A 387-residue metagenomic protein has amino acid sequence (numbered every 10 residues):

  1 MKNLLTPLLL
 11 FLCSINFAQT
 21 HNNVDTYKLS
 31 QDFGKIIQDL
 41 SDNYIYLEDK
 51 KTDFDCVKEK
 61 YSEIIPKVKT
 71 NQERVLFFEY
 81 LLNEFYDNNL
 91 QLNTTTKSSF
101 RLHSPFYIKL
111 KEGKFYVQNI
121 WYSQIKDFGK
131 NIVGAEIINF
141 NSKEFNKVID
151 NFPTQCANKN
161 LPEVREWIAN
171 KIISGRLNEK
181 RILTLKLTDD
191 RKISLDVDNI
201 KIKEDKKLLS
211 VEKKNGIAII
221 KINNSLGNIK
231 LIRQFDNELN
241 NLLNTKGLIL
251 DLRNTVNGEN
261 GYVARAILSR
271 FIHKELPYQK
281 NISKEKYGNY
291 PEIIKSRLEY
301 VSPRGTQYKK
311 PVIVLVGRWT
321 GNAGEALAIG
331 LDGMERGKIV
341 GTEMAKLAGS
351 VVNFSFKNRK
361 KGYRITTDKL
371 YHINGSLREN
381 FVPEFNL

Functional and structural regions predicted by a protein language model:
M1-N22, I36: Bacterial Sec-dependent N-terminal signal peptides
A18-G247, N254-G258, P277, V352-F354 (+2 more regions): Flexible, low-complexity junctional segments that flank or bridge functional domains
N89, G321, M334-A348: Short, well-structured beta-strand/strand-turn elements
I120, K221-S225, D251-T255, I282-S283 (+3 more regions): Active-site-proximal beta-strand/loop segments in catalytic clefts of secreted hydrolases
D236-E238, A266, A328-M334, S355-F356: Short, solvent-exposed amphipathic alpha-helical segments in soluble enzyme and RNA/protein-processing domains
T245-I249, Q307-I313, E335: Short, surface-exposed connector motifs at secondary-structure boundaries
N257-P311, L315, G349-K357, T367-R378 (+1 more regions): Gly/Ser/Thr-rich loop/hinge elements
P311-A323, I329: Active-site neighborhood of thiol-dependent amide/isopeptide-bond enzymes
